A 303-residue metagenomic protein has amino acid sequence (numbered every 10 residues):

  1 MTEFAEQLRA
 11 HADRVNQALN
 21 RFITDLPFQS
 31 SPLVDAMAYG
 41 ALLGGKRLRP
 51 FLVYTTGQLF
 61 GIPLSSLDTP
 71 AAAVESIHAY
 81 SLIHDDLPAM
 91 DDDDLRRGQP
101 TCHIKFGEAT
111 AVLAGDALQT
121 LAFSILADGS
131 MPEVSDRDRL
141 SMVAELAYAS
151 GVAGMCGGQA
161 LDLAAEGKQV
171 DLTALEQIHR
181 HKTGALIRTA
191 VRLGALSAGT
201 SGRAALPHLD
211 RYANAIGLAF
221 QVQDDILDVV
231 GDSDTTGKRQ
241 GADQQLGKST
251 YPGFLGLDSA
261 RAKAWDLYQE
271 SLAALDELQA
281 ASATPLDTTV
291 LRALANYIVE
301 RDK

Functional and structural regions predicted by a protein language model:
M1-I23: N-terminal amphipathic/basic leader segments beginning at the initiator methionine
I23-A274, D287-N296: Mg2+-dependent prenyl diphosphate-binding active-site environment of isoprenoid biosynthetic enzymes
A280-P285: Intrinsically disordered, low-complexity Ser/Thr- and acidic-rich flexible linkers and loops, especially at boundaries
Y297-R301: Interdomain coupling and dimerization elements in large ATP-driven molecular machines
